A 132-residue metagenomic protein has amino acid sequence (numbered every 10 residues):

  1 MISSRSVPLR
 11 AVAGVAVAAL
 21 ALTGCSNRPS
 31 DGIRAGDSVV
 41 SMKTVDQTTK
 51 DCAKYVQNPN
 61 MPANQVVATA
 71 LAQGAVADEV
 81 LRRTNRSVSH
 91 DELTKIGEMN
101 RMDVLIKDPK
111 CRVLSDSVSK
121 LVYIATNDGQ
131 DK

Functional and structural regions predicted by a protein language model:
I2-V12: Bacterial N-terminal signal peptides that target proteins for export
A21-G24: C-terminal motif of bacterial Sec signal peptides marking the signal peptidase cleavage site
S26-V113: N-terminal targeting/tethering segments
N60, V118-V122: Extracellular/mature segments of secreted proteins
D128-K132: Acidic/polar surface patches and capping/hinge elements
